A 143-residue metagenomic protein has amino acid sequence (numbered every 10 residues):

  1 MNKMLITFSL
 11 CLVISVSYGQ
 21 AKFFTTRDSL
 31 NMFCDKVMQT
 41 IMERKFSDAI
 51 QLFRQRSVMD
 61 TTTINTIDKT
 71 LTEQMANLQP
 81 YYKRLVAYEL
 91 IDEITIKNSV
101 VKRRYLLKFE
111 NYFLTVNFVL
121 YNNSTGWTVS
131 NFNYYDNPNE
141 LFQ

Functional and structural regions predicted by a protein language model:
M4-I14: Sec-dependent N-terminal signal peptides
Y18-E43: Short, low-complexity N-terminal intrinsically disordered segments enriched in polar/charged residues
K22, R27, L71-F113, N117: Surface-exposed, charged secondary-structure patches
C34, I96-N98, N137-Q143: Signal peptide-directed secreted proteins
I41-V58: Short, well-ordered alpha-helical segments enriched in acidic and aromatic residues
T63-L71: A solvent-exposed, acidic/Ser-Thr-rich amphipathic alpha-helical stretch
F113-Q143: Short beta-strand edge/turn micro-motifs at domain boundaries
